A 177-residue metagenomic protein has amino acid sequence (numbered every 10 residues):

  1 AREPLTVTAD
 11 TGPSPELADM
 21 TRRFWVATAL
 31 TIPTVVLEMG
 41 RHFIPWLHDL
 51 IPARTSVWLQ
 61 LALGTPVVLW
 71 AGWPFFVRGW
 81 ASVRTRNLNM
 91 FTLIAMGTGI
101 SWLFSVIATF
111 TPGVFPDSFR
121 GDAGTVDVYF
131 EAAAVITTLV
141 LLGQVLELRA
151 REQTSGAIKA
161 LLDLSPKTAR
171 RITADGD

Functional and structural regions predicted by a protein language model:
A1-A9: Conserved short beta-strand edge segments in small beta-sheet-based binding/regulatory domains
T8-E16: Short, aromatic-rich amphipathic segments at membrane interfaces that lie adjacent to a transmembrane helix or signal
P15-T168: Transmembrane helix-loop-helix hairpins at the membrane interface
R170-D177: Cytosolic catalytic regions of P-type ion-transporting ATPases
